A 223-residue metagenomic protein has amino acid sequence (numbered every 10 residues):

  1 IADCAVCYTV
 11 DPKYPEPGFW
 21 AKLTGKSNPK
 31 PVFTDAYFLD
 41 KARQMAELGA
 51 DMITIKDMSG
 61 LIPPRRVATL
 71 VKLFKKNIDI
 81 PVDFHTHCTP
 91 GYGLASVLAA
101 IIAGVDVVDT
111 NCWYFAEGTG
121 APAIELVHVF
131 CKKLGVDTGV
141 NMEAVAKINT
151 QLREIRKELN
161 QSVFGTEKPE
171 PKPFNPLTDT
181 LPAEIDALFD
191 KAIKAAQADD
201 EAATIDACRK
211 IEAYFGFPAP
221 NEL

Functional and structural regions predicted by a protein language model:
I1-L223: Catalytic cores and adjacent flexible loops of soluble metabolic enzymes that perform enolate/carbanion chemistry on
